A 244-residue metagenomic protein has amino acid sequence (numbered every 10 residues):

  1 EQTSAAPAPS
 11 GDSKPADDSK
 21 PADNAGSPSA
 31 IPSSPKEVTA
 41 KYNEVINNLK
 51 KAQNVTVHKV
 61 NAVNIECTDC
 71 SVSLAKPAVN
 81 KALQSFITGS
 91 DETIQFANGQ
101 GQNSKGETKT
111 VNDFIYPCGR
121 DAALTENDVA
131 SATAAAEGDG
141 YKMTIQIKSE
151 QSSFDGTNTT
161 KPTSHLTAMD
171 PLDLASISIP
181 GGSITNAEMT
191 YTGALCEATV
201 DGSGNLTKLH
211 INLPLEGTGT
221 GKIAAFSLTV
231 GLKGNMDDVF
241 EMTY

Functional and structural regions predicted by a protein language model:
T3-Y244: Subset-of-secretome marker
